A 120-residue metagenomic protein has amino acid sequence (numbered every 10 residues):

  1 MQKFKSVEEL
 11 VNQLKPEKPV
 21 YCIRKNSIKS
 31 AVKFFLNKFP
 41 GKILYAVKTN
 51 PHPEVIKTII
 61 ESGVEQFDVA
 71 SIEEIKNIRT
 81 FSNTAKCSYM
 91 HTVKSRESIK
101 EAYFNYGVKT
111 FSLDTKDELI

Functional and structural regions predicted by a protein language model:
M1-T110, K116-I120: A charged N-terminal "starter" segment
